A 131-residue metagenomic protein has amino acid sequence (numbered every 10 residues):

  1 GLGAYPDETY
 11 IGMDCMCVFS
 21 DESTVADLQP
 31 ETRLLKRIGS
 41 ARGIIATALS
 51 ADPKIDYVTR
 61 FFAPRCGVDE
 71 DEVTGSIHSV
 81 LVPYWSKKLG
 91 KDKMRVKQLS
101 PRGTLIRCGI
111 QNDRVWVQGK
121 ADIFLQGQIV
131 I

Functional and structural regions predicted by a protein language model:
G1-I131: Active-site proximal loop and beta-alpha junction motif in alpha/beta enzyme cores
